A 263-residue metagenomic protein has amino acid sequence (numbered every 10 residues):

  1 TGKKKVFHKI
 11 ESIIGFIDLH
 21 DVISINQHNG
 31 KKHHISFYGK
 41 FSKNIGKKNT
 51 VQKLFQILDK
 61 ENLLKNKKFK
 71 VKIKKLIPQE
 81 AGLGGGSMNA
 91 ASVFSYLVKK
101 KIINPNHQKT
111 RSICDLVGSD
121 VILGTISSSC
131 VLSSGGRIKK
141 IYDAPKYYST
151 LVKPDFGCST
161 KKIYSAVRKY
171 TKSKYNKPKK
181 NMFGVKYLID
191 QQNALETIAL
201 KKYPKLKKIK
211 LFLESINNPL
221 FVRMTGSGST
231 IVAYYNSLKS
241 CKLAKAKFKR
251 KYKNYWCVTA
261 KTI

Functional and structural regions predicted by a protein language model:
T1-A81, V98-P105, D143-P145, K153-F156: ATP-binding N-lobe of GHMP and related small-molecule kinases
I14-I17, C114, L213, F248: Hydrophobic C-terminal alpha-helix "anchor/cap" residues
I23-I25, V51, G86, V152 (+3 more regions): Residue-level signal for inorganic ion chemistry
H33-I35, G124-F221, Y234-K249, K253-N254 (+1 more regions): Conserved, helical-rich catalytic subdomain that frames metal- and/or nucleotide-binding sites in enzyme alpha/beta
K72, F221-T225: Short glycine-rich phosphate-binding loop at a beta-alpha junction
A81-C114, L123: DPxDG-like acidic metal-binding loop motif
G228-I231: Conserved glycine-rich beta-strand-loop-beta hairpin in the small C-terminal domain of fold type I
